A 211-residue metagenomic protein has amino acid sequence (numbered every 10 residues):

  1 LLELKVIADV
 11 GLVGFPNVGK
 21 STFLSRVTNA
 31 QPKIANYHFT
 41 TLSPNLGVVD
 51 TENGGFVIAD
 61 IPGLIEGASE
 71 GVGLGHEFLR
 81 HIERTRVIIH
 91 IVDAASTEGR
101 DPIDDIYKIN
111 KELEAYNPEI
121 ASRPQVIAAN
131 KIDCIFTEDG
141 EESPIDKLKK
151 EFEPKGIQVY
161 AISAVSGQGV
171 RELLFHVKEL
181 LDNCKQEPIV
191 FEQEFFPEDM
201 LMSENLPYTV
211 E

Functional and structural regions predicted by a protein language model:
L1, K5, L12-V13, V18 (+2 more regions): C-terminal-of-GTPase-core extension/linker across diverse P-loop GTPases
L1-V72, H76-I88, V92, L174-K178: Conserved G1/Walker A P-loop phosphate-binding module
L46, I82, I106, L113 (+1 more regions): Short amphipathic alpha-helical/adjacent loop interface patches that line ligand and macromolecule-binding sites
V72-L74, Y107-K108, S143-D146: Charged helix-capping and loop-helix junction motifs
G73, D104, Q168: Conserved active-site and cofactor/substrate-binding residues in soluble primary-metabolism enzymes
A94, R100-Y107: Glycine- and Gly-Pro-enriched alpha-helical subdomains that act as flexible, kink-prone "lid/hinge" or packing modules
